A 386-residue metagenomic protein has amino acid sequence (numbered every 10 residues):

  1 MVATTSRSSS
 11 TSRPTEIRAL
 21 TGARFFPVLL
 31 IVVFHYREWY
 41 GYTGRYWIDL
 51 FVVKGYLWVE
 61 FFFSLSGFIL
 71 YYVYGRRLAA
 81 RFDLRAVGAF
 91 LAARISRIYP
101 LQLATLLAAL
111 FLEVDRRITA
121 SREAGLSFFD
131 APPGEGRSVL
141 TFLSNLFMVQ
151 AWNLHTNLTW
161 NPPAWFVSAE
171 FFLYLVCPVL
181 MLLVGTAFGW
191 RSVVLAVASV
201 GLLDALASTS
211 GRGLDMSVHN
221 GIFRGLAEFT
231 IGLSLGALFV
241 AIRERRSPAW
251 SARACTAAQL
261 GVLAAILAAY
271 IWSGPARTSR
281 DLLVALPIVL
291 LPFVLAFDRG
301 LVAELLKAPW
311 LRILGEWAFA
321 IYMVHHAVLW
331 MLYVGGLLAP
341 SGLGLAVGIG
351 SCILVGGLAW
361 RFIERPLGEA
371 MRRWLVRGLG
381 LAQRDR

Functional and structural regions predicted by a protein language model:
M1-A205, G225, K307, A318 (+1 more regions): Membrane-cytosol interface segments of multi-pass membrane proteins, especially ER/Golgi lipid-handling enzymes
T15-R18, W47-V59, T156-A169, T209-I231 (+3 more regions): Interfacial loop-to-helix transition and helix-capping segments at the boundaries of transmembrane helices
H35, W39, L202-T209, A264-I271 (+1 more regions): Membrane-embedded alpha-helical segments in integral membrane proteins
F68, Y72-A79, G236-V240, F293-A296: Regular secondary-structure segments
L84-I98, A249-L263, L314: Interfacial transmembrane-helix boundary/kink motif in multi-pass membrane proteins
L182-R191, V240-A252, G274-T278, A303-A308: Membrane-interface helix-boundary motifs at transmembrane edges
L203-I222, L238, I242, R246: Surface-exposed beta-loop-beta
G225, F229, L233-S234, T256-P366: Alpha-helical transmembrane segments of multi-pass integral membrane proteins
